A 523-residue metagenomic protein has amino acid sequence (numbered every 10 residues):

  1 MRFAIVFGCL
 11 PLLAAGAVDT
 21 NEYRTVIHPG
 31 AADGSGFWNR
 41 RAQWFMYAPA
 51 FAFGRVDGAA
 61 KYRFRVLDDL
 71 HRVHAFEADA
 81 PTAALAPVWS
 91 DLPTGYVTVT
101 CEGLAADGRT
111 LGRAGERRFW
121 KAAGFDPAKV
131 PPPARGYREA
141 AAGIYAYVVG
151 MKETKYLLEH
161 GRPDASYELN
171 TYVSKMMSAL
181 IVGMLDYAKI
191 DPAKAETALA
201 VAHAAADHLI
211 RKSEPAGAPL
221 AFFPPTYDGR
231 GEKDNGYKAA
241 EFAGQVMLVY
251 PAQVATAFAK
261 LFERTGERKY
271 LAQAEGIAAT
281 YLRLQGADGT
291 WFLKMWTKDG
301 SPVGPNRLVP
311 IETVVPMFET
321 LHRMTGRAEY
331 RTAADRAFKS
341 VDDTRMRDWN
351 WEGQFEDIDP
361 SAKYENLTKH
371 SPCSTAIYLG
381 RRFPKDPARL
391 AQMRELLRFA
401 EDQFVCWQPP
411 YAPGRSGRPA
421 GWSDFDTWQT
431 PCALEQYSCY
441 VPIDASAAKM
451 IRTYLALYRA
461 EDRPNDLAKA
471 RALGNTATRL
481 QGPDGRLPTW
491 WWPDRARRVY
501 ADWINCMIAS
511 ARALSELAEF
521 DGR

Functional and structural regions predicted by a protein language model:
G16, G124-R523: Glycan-recognition and catalytic cores of secretory/periplasmic carbohydrate-active enzymes
F45-F51: Structural beta-strand segments of beta-rich domains
R55-L70: Solvent-exposed loop/turn segments flanking beta-strands in beta-repeat/beta-sandwich domains
F76-A83: Short beta-strand segments within Ig-like beta-sandwich modules, predominantly Fibronectin type-III
V88-Y96: Surface-exposed, short loops/turns at beta-strand junctions within beta-sandwich domains
A106-A123: Extracellular fibronectin type III
